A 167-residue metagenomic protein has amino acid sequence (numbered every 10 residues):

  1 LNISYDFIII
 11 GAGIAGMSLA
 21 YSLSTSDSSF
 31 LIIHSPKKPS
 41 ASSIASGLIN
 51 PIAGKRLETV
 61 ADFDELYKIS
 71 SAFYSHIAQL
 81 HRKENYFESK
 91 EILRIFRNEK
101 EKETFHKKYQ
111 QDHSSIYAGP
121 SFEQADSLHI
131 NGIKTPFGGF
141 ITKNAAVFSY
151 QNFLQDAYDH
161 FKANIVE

Functional and structural regions predicted by a protein language model:
N2-A15: Beta1/beta-strand and adjacent pyrophosphate-binding region of the FAD-binding site in flavoprotein oxidoreductases
D6-I8, L31, L93: Conserved beta-strand elements of the Class I
G11, H34, F96-R97: Short beta-strand/turn micro-motifs composed of small residues that flank or help shape donor/cofactor-binding pockets
Y21: Pyridoxal 5′-phosphate
S24-S43: Glycine-rich FAD pyrophosphate-binding loop
H34, Q124, I165-E167: Short loop/edge segments at beta-strand edges and connector loops that shape dinucleotide/nucleotide cofactor-binding
L48-H129: Dinucleotide-binding Rossmann-like beta1-alpha1 core, especially the glycine-rich loop that anchors the ADP
F140-E167: Helical element adjacent to the flavin cofactor pocket in flavoenzyme catalytic cores
